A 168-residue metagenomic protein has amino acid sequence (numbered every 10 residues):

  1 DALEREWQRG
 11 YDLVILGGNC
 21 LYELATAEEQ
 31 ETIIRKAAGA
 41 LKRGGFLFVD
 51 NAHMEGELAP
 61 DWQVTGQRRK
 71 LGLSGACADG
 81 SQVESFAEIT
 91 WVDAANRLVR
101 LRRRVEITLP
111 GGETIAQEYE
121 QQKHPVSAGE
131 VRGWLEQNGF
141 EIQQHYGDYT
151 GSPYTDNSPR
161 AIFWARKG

Functional and structural regions predicted by a protein language model:
L3-V14: A short acidic, Gly/Pro-enriched loop at the edge of an enzyme's catalytic core that lines a small-molecule cofactor
R9, R97-V99, D156-A161: A short, glycine/Asx- and small/polar-enriched loop/turn that sits immediately N-terminal to a beta-strand
R9-Y11, A59-V64, N157: Short aromatic-enriched loop/helix-cap "lid" or pocket-rim segments at secondary-structure transitions that line
D12-E29: A short SAM/SAH-binding and catalytic strip from SAM-dependent methyltransferases
E29-F46: A short glycine-rich, Lys/Arg-flanked "PGG" loop and its adjoining helix->strand segment in the class I
L47-F48, I142: A short hydrophobic/small-residue beta-strand
N51-R132: SAM-dependent methyltransferase
E118-G168: C-terminal lobe and adjacent flexible extensions of AdoMet/dcAdoMet transferase-like proteins
